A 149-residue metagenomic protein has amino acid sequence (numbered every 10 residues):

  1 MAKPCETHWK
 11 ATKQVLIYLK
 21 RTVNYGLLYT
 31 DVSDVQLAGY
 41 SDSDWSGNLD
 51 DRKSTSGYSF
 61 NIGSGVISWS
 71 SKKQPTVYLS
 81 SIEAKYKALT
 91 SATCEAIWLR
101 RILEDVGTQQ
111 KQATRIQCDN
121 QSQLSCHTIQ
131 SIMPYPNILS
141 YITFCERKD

Functional and structural regions predicted by a protein language model:
M1-D149: Divalent metal-binding acidic/histidine catalytic loops
